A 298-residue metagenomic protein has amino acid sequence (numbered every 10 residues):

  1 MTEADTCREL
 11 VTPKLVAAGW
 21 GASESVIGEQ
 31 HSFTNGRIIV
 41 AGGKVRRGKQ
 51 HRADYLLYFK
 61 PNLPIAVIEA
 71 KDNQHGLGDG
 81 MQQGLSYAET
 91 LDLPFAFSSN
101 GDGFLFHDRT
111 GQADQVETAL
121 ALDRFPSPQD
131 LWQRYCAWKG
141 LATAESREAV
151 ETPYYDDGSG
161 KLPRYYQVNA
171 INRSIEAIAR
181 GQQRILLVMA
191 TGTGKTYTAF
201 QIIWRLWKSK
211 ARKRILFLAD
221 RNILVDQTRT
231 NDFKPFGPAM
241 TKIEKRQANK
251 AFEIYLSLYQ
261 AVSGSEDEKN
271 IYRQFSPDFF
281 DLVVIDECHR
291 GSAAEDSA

Functional and structural regions predicted by a protein language model:
M1-R214, A219-A239, K250-I254, Q260-L282 (+2 more regions): ATP-dependent helicase/translocase motor core
M240-R246: Short, flexible cytosolic linker that couples an ABC transmembrane/permease module to its adjacent nucleotide-binding
